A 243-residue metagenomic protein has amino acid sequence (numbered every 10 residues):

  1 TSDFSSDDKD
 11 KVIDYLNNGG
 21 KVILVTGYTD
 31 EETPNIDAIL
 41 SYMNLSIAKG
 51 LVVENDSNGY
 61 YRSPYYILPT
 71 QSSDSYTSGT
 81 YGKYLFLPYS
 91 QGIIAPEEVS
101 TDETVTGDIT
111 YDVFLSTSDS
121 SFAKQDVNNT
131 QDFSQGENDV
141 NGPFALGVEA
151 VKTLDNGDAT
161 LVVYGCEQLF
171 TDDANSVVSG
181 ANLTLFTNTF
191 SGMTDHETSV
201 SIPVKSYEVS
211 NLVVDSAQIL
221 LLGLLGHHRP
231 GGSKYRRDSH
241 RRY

Functional and structural regions predicted by a protein language model:
T1-T198: Acidic, S/T/G-rich, low-cysteine, solvent-exposed domains in lumenal/extracellular/periplasmic regions of secretory
S41, Y61-Y65, S210-Q218, R242: Short alpha-helical interface elements
L169, S176, G192, V200-G223: Short, aromatic-rich amphipathic segments at membrane interfaces that lie adjacent to a transmembrane helix or signal
E197-S201, Y235: Residue-level signal for secondary-structure boundary elements
H227-G231: Extended non-globular C-terminal regions
K234-Y243: Juxtamembrane interface at the cytosolic side of transmembrane helices
